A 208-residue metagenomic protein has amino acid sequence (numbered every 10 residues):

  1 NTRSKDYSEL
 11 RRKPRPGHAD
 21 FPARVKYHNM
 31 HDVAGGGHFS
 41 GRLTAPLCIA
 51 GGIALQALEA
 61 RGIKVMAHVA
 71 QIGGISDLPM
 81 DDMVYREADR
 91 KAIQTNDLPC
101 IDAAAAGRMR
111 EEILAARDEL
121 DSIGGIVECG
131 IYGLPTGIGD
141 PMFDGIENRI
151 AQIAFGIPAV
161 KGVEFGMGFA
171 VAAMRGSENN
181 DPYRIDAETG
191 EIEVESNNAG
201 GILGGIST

Functional and structural regions predicted by a protein language model:
N1-P22: Glycine-rich, N-terminal phosphate-binding loop and its surrounding beta-alpha-beta segment
T2-R3, G73, P135, T189: Residues that cap or initiate secondary-structure elements
S4-Y7, L78, I138-D140, V163: Short helix/loop capping segments that flank catalytic or ligand/cofactor-binding pockets
S8-E9, A67-V69, G190-V194: Short, well-ordered strand-loop elements centered on a beta-strand within folded domains, enriched for acidic residues
R15-P22, R110-R117, V171, R175-G176: Short secondary-structure transition/capping segments
P16, D20, V25-H28, E178 (+2 more regions): Residue-level signal for pocket-adjacent positions within structured domains
K26-M142: Glycine-rich, mobile lid/loop segments that gate access to catalytic sites or pores
C48, E119-T208: Glycine-rich anion/phosphate-binding loop at the beta-strand->alpha-helix junction
